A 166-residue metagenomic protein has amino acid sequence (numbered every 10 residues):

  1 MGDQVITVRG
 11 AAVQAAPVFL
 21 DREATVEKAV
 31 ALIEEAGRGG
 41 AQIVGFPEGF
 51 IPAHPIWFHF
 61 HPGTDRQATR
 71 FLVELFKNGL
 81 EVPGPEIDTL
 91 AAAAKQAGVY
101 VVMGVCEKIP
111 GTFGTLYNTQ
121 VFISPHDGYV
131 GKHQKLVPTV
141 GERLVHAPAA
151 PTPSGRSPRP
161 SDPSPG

Functional and structural regions predicted by a protein language model:
D3, V82, E86-A92, E107-G166: Active-site catalytic loop in hydrolytic enzyme cores
V5-G10: Extreme N-terminal starter segment of soluble prokaryotic enzymes
A11-V13, V44, G166: Hydrophobic positions in the central parallel beta-sheet of the AAA+
Q14-A16, P47, Q134: Residue-level recognition of beta-strand->loop/alpha-helix junctions
Q14-A31: N-terminal phosphate-binding loop and adjacent alpha-helix
F19-L20, F76-N78, P163-G166: Short, contiguous strand/loop micro-motifs
L20, H54, P138-V140: Conserved protein kinase catalytic core
R22, E34-H126: Cys-nucleophile CN-hydrolase/nitrilase-fold catalytic domain and related Cys-dependent amidase chemistry that acts on
